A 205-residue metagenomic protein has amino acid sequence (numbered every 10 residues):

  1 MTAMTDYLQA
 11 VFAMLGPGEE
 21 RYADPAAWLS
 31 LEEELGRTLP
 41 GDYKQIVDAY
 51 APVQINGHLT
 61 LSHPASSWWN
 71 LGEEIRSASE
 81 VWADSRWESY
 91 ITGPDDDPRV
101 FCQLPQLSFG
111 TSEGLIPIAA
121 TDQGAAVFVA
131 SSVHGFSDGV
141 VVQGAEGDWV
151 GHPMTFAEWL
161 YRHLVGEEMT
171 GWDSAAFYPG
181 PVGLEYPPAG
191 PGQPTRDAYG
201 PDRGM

Functional and structural regions predicted by a protein language model:
M1-Q123, S174-F177, E185-M205: A surface-exposed partner-binding patch
E113, H134-S137: A short, compositionally biased
Q123-A125, D148: Short acidic/polar mixed-charge low-complexity motifs
A125-S132: Short, surface-exposed beta-strand/loop micro-motifs that present aromatic residues
A130, S137-A145: Catalytic Cys-His active-site segments of thiol-dependent hydrolases/isopeptidases
V141-V142, D148-G171: Compact, glycine/acidic-enriched structural inserts
